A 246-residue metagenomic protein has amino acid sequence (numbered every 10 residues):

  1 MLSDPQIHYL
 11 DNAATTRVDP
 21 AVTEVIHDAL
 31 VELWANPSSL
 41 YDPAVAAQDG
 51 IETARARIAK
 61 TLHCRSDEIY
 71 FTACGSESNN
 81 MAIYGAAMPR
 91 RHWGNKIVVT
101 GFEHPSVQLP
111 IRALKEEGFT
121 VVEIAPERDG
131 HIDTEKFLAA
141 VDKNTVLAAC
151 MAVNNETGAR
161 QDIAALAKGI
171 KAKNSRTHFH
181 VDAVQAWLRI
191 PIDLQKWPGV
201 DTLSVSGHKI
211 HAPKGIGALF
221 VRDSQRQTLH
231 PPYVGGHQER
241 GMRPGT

Functional and structural regions predicted by a protein language model:
M1-T246: Pyridoxal 5′-phosphate
